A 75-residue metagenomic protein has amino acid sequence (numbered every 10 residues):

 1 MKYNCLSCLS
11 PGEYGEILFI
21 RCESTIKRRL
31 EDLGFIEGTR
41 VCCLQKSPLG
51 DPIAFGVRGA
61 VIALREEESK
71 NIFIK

Functional and structural regions predicted by a protein language model:
M1-K75: Compact, glycine-rich, soluble single-domain proteins
